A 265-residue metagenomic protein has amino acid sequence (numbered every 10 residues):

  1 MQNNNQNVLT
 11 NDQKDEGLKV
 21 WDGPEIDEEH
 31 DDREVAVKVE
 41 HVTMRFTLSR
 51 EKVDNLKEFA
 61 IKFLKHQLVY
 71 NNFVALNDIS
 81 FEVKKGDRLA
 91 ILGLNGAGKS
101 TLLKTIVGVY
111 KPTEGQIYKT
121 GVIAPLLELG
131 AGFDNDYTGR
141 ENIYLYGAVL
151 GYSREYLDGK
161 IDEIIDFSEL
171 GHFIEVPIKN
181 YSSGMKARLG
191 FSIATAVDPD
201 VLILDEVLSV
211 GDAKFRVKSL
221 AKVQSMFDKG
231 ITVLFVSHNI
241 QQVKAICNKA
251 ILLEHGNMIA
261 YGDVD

Functional and structural regions predicted by a protein language model:
Q2-A75, V264-D265: Pre-NBD coupling/linker segments of ABC/ABC-like ATPases
K57-K65, Y144, Y156-F173: Conserved ABC ATPase "signature" region
L92-L94: The feature captures the beta-strand-to-loop junction immediately N-terminal to the Walker
S237-H238: H-loop/switch region of ABC-family ATPase nucleotide-binding domains
V243-A245: A short, surface-exposed alpha-helical micro-motif characterized by mixed small hydrophobic and charged/polar residues
H255-G256: Conserved ABC ATPase "signature" C-loop
